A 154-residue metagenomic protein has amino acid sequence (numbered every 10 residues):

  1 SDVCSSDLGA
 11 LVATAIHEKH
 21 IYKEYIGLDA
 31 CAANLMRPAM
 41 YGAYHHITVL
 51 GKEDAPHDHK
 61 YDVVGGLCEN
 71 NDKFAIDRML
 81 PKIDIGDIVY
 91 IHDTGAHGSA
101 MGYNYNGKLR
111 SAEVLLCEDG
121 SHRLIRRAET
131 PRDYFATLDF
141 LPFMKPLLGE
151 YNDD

Functional and structural regions predicted by a protein language model:
S1-D154: Charged (often Lys/Glu-rich) extended helix/loop segments that serve as interaction or gating elements
